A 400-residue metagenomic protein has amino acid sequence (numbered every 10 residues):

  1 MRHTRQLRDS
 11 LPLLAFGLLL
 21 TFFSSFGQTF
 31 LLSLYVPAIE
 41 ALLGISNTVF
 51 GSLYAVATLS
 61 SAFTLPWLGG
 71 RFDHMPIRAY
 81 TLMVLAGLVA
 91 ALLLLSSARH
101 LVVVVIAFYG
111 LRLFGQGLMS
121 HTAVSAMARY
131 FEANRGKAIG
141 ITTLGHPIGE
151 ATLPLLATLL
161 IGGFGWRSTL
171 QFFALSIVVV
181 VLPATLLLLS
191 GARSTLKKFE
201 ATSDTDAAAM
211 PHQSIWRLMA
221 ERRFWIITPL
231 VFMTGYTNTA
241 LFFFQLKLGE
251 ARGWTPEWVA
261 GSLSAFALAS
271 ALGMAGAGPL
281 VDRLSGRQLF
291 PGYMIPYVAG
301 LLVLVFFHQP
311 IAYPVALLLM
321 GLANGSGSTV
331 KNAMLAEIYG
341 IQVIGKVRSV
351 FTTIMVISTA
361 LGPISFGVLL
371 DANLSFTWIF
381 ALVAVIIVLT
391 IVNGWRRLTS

Functional and structural regions predicted by a protein language model:
P12-A38, L43-N47, L65-L68, L241-L246: Extracytoplasmic
F22, V102-L118, A312-G325: Hydrophobic core of transmembrane alpha-helices in multi-pass small-molecule transporters, especially MFS/SLC-type
L32-V36, E221-M274: Extracytoplasmic gate region of multi-pass secondary transporters
F63-L101, V281: Conserved MFS/SLC helix-loop-helix module at the cytosolic interface between two early adjacent transmembrane helices
Y109-L144, G340: Cytoplasmic helix-loop-helix junction between adjacent transmembrane helices in 12-TM secondary transporters
H146-R193: Helix-loop-helix hairpin linking two adjacent transmembrane segments in secondary transporters
L170-L187, W378-R396: Symmetry-related core transmembrane helices of the 12-TM Major Facilitator Superfamily/SLC fold
F266-A269, G273, V281-M334: C-terminal transmembrane helical hairpin of 12-TM major facilitator-type secondary transporters
